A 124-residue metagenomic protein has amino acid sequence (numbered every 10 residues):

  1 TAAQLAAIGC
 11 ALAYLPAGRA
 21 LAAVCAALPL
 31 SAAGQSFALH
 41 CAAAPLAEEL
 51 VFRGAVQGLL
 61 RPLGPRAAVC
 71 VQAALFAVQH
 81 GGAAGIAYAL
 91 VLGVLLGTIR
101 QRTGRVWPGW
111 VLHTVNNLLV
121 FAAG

Functional and structural regions predicted by a protein language model:
T1-L50, Q57-P62: Juxtamembrane helix-loop-helix connectors linking adjacent transmembrane helices in multi-pass membrane enzymes
A2-G9, P62-L63, A68-V69, N116-G124: Small-residue-rich segments of transmembrane alpha-helices in multi-pass membrane proteins, especially helix faces
I8, F52-R53, F76, A83: Short amphipathic alpha-helical "recognition" segments used for binding
G9-C10, G54, L92, N116: Bulky hydrophobic/aromatic packing residues
Q35-L39, G81-I86: Structural signature of hydrophobic alpha-helical transmembrane segments
S36, H40, A44-P45, R53 (+3 more regions): Active-site alpha-helix of zinc metalloproteases
A47-V71, T98-R105: Membrane-interface helix/loop boundary segments of multi-pass membrane proteins
V69-A73, V78, A84-G124: Functionally important transmembrane alpha-helices
